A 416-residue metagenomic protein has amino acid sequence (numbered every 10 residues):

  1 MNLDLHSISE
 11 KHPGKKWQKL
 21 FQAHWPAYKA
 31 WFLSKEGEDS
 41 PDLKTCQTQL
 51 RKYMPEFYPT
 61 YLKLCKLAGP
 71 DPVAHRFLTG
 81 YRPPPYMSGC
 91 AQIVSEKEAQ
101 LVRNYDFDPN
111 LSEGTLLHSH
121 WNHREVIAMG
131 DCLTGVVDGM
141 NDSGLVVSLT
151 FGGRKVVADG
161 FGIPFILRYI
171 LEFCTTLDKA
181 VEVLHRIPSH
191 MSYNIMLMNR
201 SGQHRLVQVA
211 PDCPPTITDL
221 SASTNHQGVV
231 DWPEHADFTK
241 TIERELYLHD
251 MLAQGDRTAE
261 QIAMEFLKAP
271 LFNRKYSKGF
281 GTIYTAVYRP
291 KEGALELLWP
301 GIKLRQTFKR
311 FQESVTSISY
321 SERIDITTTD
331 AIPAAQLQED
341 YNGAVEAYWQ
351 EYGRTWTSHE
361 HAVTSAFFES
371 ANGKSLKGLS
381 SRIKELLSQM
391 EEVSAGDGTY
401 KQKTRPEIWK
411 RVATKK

Functional and structural regions predicted by a protein language model:
M1-P70, G80, E96-K179, V183-R186 (+1 more regions): C-terminal, well-structured catalytic/ligand-binding subdomain of enzymes
V73-I93: Short, glycine/charge-rich beta-strand/loop segments that flank catalytic centers and engage negatively charged groups
